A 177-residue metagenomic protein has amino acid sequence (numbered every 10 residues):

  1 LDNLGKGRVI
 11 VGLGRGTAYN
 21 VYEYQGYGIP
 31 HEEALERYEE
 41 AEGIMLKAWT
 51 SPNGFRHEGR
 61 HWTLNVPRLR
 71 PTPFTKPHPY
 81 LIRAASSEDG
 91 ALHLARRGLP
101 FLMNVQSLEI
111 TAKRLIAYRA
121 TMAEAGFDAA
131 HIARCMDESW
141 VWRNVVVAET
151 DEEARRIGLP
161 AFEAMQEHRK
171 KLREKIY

Functional and structural regions predicted by a protein language model:
D2-Y177: Active-site-adjacent structural elements that line small-molecule/cofactor binding pockets in enzymes
